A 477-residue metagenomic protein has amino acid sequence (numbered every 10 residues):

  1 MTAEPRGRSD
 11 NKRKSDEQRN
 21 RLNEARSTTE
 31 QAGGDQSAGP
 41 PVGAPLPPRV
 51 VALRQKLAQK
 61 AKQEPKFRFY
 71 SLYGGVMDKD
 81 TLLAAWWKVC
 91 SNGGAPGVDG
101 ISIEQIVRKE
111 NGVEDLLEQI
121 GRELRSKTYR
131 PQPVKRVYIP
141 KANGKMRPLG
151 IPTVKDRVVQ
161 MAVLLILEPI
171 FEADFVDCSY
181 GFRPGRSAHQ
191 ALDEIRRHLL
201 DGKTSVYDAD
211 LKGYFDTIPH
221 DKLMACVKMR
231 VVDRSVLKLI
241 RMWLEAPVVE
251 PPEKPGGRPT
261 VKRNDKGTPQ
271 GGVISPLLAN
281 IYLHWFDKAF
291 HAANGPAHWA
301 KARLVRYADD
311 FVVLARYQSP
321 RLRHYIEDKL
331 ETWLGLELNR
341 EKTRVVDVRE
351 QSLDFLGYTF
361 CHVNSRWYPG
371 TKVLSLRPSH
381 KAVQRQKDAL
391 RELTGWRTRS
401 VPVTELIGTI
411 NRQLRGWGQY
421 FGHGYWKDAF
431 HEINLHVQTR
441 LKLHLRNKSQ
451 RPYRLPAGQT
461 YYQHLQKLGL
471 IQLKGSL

Functional and structural regions predicted by a protein language model:
M1-N111: Non-catalytic, polymerase-adjacent accessory regions of viral genome-replication enzymes
M77-L82, P131-V137, A142, L244 (+3 more regions): Core structural elements
T81, A95, K109-P131: Amphipathic alpha-helical blocks
E123-Y138, A142, D174-V348, S352: Conserved polymerase palm-domain catalytic core
V154-L164, R196: Duplex nucleic acid-engaging cores and interfaces of nucleic-acid transaction enzymes
R241-E245, E250, K254, L334-V401 (+1 more regions): A conserved non-catalytic segment of reverse transcriptases and RNA-directed RNA polymerases corresponding to the late
R263-T268, S375, R391-L406, G416-A429 (+1 more regions): Short, solvent-exposed helix-loop connector elements
Q438-R440, L445-L477: Extended C-terminal regions of large enzymes
